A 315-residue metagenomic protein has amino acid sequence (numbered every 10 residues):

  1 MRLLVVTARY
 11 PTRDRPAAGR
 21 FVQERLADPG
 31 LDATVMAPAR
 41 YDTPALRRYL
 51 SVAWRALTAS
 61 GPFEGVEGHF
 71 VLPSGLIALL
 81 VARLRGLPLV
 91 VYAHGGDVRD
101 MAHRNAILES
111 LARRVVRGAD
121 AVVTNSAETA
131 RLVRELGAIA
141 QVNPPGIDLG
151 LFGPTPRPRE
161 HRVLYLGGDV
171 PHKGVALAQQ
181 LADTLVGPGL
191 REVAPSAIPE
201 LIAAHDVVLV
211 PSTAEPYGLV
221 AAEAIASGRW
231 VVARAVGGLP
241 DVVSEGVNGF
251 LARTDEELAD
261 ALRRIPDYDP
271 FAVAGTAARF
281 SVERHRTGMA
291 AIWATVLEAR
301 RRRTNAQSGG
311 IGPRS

Functional and structural regions predicted by a protein language model:
M1-R40, S315: N-terminal subdomain of nucleotide-sugar transferases
L4, P156-K173, Q179-G187: Conserved donor-binding/catalytic core segment of Leloir-type glycosyltransferases
E109-G153: Donor nucleotide-sugar binding/catalytic pocket of nucleotide-sugar-dependent glycosyltransferases
V116, E200-H205, M289: Short alpha-helical donor nucleotide-sugar binding micro-motif in glycosyltransferases
T213: Aromatic "clamp/platform" in nucleotide-sugar-dependent glycosyltransferases that forms part of the donor/acceptor
W230-A233: Short hydrophobic beta-strand element within catalytic cores of glycosyltransferases and related nucleotide-activated
S244-E256, L262-D267: Conserved acidic donor-binding segment of nucleotide-sugar-dependent glycosyltransferases
D267-T304: A charged, aromatic-enriched C-terminal amphipathic alpha-helix characteristic of glycosyltransferases across folds
